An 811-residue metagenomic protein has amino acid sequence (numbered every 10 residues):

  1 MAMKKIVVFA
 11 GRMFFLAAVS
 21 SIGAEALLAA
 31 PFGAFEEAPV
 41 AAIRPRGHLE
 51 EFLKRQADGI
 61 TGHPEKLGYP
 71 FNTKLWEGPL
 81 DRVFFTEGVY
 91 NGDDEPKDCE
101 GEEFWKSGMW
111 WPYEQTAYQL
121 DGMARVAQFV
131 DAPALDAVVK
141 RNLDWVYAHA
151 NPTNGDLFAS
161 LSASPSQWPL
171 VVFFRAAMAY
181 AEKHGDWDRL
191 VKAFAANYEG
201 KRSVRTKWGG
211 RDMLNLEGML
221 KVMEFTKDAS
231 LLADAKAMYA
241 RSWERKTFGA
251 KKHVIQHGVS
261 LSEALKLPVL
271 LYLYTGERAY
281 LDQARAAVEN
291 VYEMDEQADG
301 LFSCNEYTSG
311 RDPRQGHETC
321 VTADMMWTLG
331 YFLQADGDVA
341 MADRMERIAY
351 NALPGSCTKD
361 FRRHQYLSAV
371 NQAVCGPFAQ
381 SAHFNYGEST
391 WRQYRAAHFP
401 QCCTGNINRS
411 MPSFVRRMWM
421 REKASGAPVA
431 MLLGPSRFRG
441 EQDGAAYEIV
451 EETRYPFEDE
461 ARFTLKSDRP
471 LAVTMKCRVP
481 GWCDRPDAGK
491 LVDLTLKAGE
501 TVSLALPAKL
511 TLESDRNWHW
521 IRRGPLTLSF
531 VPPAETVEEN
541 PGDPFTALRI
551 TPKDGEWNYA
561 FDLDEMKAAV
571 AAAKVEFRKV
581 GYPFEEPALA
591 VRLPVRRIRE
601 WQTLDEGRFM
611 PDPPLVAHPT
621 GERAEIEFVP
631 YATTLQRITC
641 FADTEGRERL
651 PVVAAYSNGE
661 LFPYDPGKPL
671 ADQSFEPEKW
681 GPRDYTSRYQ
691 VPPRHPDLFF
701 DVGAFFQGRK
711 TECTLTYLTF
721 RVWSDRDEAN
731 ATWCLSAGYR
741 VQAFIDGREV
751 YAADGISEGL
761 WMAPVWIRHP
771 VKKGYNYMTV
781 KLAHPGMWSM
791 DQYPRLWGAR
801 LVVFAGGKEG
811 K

Functional and structural regions predicted by a protein language model:
M1-F9: N-terminal secretory signal peptides that target proteins for export/translocation
A10-E25: Bacterial N-terminal signal peptides
L28-P133, S164-G185, D212-S230, A240 (+2 more regions): Aromatic (Trp/Tyr) and acidic
F52-F104, W110, E114-D121, A134-N142 (+6 more regions): Extended carbohydrate-recognition surfaces in non-catalytic/accessory domains of CAZymes and lectin-like proteins
S162-Q167, F174, W187-G210: Asp-box/WD-like beta-propeller blade repeats and closely related beta-sheet repeat scaffolds
A284, D343-N351, S356-A461, A505-F675 (+2 more regions): C-terminal beta-rich recognition modules with glycine/proline-rich loops and embedded aromatic residues
T474-R478, W723-A743, M778: Aromatic-lined ligand-binding clefts that engage carbohydrates, nucleic acids, or primary amines
D487-G499, A505-W518, Q742-G798: Beta-strand-rich ligand-recognition modules
